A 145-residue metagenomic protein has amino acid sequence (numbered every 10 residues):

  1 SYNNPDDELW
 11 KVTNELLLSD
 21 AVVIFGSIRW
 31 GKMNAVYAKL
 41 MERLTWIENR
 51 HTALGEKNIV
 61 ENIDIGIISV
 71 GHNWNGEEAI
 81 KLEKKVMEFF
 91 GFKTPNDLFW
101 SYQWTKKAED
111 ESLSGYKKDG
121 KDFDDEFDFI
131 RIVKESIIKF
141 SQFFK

Functional and structural regions predicted by a protein language model:
S1-D7, N96, K106: Functionally engaged cysteine thiol sites
Y2-F90: Helix-loop-strand module that forms the ligand-binding subsite of alpha/beta enzymes
E88-K145: Glycine-rich phosphate/pyrophosphate-binding loop and the adjoining helix
